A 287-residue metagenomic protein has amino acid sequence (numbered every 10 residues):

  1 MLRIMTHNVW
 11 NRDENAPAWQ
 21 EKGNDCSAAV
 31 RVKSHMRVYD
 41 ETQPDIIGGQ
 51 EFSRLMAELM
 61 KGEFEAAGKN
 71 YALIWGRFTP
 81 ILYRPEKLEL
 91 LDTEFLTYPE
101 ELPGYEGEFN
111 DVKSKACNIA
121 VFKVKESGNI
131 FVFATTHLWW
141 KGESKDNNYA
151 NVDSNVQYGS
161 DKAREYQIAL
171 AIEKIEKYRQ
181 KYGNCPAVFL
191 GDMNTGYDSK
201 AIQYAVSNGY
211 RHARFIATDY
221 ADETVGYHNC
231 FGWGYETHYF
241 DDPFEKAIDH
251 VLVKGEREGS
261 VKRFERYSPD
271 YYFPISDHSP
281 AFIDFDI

Functional and structural regions predicted by a protein language model:
M1-E63, I287: N-terminal, active-site-proximal structural segment of metallo-dependent hydrolase catalytic domains
I4-T6, D45-Q50, L73-W75, P80-I81 (+6 more regions): Structural recognition of the beta-strand scaffold that forms the well-ordered cores of secreted hydrolase catalytic
T6-R31, Y98-N110, W139-A163: Acidic/histidine-rich helix-loop elements that form or flank divalent-metal/phosphate-binding sites at the catalytic
N11-E14, R54-E58, K141-S144, N194-I202 (+1 more regions): Active-site environment of divalent metal-dependent phosphoester hydrolases
I46-K141, E265: Structured beta-strand-rich core segments of catalytic domains in phosphoester-bond hydrolases
A116-T136, N148-L190, T195-D198, I202: His/acidic metal-ligating clusters that form di-metal
E176-V188, M193-I287: Metal-dependent phosphoester-hydrolase catalytic domains
